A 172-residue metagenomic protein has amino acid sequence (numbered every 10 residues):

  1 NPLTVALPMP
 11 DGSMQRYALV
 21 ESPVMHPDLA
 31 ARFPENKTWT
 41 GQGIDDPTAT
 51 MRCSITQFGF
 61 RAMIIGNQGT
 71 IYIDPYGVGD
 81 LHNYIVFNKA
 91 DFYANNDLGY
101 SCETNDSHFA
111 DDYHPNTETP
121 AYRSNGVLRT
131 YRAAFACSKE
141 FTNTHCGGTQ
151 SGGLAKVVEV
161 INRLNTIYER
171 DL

Functional and structural regions predicted by a protein language model:
N1-V78: N-terminal prosegments of processed precursors
D80-L172: Fold-level signature of zinc-dependent metallopeptidase catalytic domains
